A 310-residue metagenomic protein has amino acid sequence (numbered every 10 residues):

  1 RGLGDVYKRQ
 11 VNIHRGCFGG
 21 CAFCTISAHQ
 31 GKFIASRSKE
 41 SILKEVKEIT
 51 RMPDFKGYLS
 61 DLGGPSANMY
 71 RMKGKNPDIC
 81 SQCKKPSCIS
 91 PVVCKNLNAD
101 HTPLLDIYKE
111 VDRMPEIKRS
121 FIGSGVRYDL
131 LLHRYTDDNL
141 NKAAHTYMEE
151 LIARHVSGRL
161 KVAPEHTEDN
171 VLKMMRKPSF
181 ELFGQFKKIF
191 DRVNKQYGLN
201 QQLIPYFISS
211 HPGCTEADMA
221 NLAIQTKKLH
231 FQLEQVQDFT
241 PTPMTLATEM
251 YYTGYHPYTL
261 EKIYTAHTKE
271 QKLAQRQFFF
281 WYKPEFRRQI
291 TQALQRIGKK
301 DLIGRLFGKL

Functional and structural regions predicted by a protein language model:
G2-Y7: Short, small-residue-biased leader/transition segments that mark boundaries at the very start of proteins
K8-E40: Canonical Radical SAM [4Fe-4S] cluster-binding loop centered on the CxxxCxxC motif and its immediate flanking residues
H29-K47, D54-S60: Non-heme iron-sulfur electron-transfer modules
I42, V162, V236, G298: Conserved, mostly hydrophobic/aromatic
E48-I204, S209-P212: Conserved SAM/AdoMet-binding glycine-rich loop
Y197, L222, M250-Y252: Eukaryotic scaffolding regions of large macromolecular assemblies
P212-K227: Catalytic cores of alpha/beta
M244-L310: Radical SAM enzyme core and accessory elements
